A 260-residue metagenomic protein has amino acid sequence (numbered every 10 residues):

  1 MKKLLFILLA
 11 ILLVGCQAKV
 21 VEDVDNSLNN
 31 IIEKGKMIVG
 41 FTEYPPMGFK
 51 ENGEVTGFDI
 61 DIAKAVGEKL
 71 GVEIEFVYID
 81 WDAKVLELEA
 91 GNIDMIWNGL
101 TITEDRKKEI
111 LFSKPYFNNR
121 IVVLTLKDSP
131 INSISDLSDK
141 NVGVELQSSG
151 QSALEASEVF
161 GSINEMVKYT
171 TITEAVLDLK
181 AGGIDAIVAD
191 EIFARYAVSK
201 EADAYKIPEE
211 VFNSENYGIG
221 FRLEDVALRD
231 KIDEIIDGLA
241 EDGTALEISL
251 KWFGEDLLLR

Functional and structural regions predicted by a protein language model:
L12-G15: C-terminal motif of bacterial Sec signal peptides marking the signal peptidase cleavage site
Q17, V21-E22, I60-K69, S135-D136 (+2 more regions): Extended ligand-binding regions for polar small-molecule ligands
V20-G99: Extracytoplasmic small-molecule ligand-binding "clamshell" domains of the periplasmic binding protein/Venus flytrap
D25, E75-L86, S129, M166-D178 (+1 more regions): Short helix-initiation/N-cap motifs at beta->coil->alpha
F49-K50, A63-V72, G150-Y169, V198-A202: Ligand-binding cleft/hinge of the Venus flytrap
K64, E68, E73-D136, K206: Acidic, polar ligand-binding/catalytic clefts
A83, L100-K108, S152-S157, D178-A181 (+1 more regions): A ligand-binding cleft/hinge motif common to bilobed small-molecule-binding domains
F117-T125, T173, E191, R195-D237 (+1 more regions): Periplasmic-binding protein-like
